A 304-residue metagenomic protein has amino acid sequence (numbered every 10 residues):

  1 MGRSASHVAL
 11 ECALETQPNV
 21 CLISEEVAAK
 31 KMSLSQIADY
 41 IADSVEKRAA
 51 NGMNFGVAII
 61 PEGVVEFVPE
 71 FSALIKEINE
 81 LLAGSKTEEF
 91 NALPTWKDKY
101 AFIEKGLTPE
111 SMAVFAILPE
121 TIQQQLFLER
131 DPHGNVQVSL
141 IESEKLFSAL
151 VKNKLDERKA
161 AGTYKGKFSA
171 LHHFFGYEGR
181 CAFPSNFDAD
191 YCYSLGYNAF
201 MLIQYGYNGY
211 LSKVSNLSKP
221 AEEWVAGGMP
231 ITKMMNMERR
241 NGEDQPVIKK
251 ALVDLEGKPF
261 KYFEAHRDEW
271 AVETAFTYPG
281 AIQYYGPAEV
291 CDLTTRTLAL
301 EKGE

Functional and structural regions predicted by a protein language model:
M1-K167: Accessory alpha-helical/coil subdomains and C-terminal extensions that flank or cap enzyme catalytic cores
M1-S4, P61-G63, H173-Y177, K213-V225: A glycine-rich phosphate-binding loop feature that marks nucleotide/adenosyl-phosphate handling sites
P69-L74, R180-D190, A221-K233: Short glycine/threonine-rich loop-to-helix capping motif typified by GTGT followed within a few residues by an Asp-Pro
I122-Q123, F127, L146, V151 (+1 more regions): Phosphate-binding loop/pocket of nucleotide- and phosphate-handling active sites
P132-H133, G179-C181: Glycine- and acidic
G162, R180-Y205: Hydrophobic alpha-helical bundle architecture
Q204-S215: Active-site "cap" helix and flanking loop/linker of ATP-utilizing ligase/carboxylase catalytic domains
